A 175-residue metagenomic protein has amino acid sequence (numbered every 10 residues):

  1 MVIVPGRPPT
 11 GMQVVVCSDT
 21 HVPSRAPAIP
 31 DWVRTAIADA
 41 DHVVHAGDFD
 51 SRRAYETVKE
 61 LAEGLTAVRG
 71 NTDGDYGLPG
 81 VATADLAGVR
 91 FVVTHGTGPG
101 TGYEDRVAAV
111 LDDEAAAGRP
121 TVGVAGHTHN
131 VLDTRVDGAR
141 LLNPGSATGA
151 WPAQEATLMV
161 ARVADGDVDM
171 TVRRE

Functional and structural regions predicted by a protein language model:
M1-C17, S24-A38, R173-E175: Haloarchaeal acidic low-complexity proteome signature biased toward cell-envelope/secretome components but also
V2-P8, A115, L142-E175: Binuclear metal-dependent phosphoesterase catalytic core
V14-A28, T35-A36, V44-H45, F49-V124 (+2 more regions): Conserved catalytic scaffold of divalent metal-dependent phosphoesterases
